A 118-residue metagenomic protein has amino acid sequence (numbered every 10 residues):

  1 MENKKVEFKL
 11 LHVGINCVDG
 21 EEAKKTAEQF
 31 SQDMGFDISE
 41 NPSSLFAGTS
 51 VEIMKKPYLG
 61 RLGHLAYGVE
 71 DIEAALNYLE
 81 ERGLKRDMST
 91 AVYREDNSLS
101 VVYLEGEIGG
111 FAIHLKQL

Functional and structural regions predicted by a protein language model:
M1-K24, G60-Y67: N-terminal beta-strand motif that seeds the catalytic metal site of vicinal oxygen chelate
M1-V6, D33-N41, S50-M54, E80-L118: Vicinal oxygen chelate
D19, V69-D71, G106-I108: Non-catalytic surface loops within mature trypsin-like serine protease
D19-M34, A75-G83: Amphipathic alpha-helical segments
E22-A23, I38, D71, V102: Residue-level preference for nonpolar/small residues embedded in alpha-helices
P42-A47, V69: Short, functional N-terminal and low-complexity linear motifs
L45-H64: Short, intrinsically disordered low-complexity segments
R61-A91: Mid-chain, well-packed structural core segment of small domains
